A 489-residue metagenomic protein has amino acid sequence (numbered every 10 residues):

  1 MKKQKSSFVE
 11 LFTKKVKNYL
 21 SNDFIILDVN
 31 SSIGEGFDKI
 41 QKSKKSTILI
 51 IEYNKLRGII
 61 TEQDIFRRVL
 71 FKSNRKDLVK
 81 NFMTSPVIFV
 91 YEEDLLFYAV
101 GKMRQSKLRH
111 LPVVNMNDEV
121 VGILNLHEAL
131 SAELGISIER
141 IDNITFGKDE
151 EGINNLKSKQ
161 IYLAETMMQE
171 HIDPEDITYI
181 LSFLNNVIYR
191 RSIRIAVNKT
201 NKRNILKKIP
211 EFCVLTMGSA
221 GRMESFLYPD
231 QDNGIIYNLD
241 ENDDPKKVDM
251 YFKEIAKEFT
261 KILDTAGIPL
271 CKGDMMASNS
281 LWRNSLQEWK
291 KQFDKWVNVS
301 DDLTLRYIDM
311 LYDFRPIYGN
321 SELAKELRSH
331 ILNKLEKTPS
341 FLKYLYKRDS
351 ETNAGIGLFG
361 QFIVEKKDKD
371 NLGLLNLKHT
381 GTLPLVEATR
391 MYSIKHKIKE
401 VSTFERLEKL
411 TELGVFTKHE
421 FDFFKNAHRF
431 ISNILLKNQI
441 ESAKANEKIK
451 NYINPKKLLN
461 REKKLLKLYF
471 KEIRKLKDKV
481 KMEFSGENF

Functional and structural regions predicted by a protein language model:
M1-K202, I209, C213-L215, S219 (+3 more regions): Tandem CBS (Cystathionine beta-synthase) repeat/Bateman regulatory domains
I59, E93, F183, K246-K253 (+5 more regions): Conserved structured core elements
E62, L124-L126, S225-P229, W282-S285: Short acidic, glycine/serine/threonine-rich loops at helix termini
K159-M168, T178-R191, I205-E211, P245-L311 (+1 more regions): Conserved catalytic core of two-metal-ion nucleotidyltransferases
N185, D230-D232, L263, A388 (+1 more regions): Conserved structural-core and active-site-/substrate-pathway-adjacent residues in large, well-folded domains of enzymes
K199, R203-N204, N242, T265-P269 (+1 more regions): Secondary-structure transition/capping motifs at alpha-helix termini and the adjoining loop/turn into the next element
R203, P210, E322-L323, S329-F489: Conserved nucleotidyltransferase catalytic core and NTase-mimicking acidic/glycine-rich helix/loop elements in nucleic
C213-T216, A220-Y237, A256-F259: Extended, hydrophobic alpha-helical segments in both membrane/secreted and soluble proteins
